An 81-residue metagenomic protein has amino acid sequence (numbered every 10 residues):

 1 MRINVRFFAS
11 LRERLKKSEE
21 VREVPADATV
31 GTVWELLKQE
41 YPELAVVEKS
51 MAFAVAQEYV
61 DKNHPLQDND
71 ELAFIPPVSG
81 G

Functional and structural regions predicted by a protein language model:
M1-G80: Ubiquitin-like/PB1-type beta-grasp interaction modules and other compact soluble beta-rich domains
